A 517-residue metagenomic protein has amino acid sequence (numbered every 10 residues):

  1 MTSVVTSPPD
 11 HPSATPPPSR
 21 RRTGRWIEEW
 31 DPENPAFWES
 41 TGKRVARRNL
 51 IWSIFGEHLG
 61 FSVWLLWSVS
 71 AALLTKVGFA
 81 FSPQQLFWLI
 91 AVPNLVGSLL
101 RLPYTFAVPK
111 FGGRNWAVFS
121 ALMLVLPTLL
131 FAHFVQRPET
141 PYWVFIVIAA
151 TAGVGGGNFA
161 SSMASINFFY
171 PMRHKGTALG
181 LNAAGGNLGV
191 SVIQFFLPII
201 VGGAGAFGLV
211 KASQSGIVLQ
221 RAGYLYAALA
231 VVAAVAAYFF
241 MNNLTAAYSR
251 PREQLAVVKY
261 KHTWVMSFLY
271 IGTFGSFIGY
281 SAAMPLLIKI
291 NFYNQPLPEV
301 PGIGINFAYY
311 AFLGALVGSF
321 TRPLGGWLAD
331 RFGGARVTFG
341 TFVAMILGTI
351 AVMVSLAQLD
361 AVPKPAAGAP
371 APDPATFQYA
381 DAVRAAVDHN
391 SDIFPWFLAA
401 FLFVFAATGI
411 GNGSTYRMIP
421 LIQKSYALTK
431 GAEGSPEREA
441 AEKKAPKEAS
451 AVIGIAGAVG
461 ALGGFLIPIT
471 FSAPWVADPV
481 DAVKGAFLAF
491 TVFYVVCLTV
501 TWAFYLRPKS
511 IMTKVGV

Functional and structural regions predicted by a protein language model:
G42-S70, Y260-Y280, L402, A406: Pair of pore-lining "gating" transmembrane helices in MFS-fold secondary transporters
W67-A72, Y260-S319, P323, L356 (+3 more regions): Extracytoplasmic gate region of multi-pass secondary transporters
W88-F106, F312-L324: Central cavity-lining transmembrane alpha-helices of secondary-active solute carriers, predominantly the Major
L99-Y142: Conserved MFS/SLC helix-loop-helix module at the cytosolic interface between two early adjacent transmembrane helices
K110-A121, D330-M345: Cytoplasmic membrane-interface "Motif A"-like loop-to-helix N-cap segments of 12-TM Major Facilitator Superfamily
L122-P138, V343-A367, P372-D373, Q378-N390: C-terminal ends and interior cores of transmembrane alpha-helices in multi-pass membrane transporters/permeases
G156, G176-G202, I453-I467: Glycine-rich segments within core transmembrane alpha-helices of 12-TM secondary carriers
G202, A227-A247, L498-Y505: C-terminal membrane-cytosol helix-exit motif in multi-pass small-molecule transporters
